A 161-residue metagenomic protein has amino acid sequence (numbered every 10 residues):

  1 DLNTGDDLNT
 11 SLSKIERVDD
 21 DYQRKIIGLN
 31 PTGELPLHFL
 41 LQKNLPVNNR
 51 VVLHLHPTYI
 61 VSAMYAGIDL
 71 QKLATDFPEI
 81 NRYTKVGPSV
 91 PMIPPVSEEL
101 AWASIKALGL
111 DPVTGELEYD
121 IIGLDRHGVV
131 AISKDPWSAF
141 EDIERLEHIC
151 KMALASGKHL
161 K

Functional and structural regions predicted by a protein language model:
D1-K161: Glycine-rich flexible loops
